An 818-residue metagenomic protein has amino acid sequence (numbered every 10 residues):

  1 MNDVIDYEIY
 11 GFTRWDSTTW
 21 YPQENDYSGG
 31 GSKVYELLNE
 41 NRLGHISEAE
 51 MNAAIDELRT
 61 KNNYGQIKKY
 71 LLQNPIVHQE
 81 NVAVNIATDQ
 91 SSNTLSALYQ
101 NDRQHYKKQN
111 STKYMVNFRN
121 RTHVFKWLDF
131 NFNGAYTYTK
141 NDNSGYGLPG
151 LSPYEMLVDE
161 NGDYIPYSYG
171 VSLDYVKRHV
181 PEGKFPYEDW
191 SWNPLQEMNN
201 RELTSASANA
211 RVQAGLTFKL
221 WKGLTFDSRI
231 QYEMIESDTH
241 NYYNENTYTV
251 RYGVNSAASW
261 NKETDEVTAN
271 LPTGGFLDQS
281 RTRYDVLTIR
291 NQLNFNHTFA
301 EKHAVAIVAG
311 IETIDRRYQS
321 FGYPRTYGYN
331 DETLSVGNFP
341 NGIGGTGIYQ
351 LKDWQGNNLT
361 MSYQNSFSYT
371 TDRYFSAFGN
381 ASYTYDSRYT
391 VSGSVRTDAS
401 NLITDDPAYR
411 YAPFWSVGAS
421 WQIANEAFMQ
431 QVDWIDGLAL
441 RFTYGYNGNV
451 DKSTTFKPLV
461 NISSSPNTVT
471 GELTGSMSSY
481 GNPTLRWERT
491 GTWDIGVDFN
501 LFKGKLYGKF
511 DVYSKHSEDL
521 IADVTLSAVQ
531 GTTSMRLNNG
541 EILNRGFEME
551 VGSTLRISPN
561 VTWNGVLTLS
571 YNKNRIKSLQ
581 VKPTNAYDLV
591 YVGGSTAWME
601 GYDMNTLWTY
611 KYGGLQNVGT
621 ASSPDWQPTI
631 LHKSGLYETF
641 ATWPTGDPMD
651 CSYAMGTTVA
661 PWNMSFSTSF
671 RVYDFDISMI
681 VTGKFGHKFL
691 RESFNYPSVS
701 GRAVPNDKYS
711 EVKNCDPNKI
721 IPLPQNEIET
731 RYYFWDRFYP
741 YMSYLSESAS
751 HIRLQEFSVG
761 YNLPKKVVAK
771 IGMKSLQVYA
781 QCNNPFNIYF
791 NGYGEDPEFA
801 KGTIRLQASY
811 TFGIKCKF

Functional and structural regions predicted by a protein language model:
M1-K108, G145-G147, K177-E182, E197-N200 (+6 more regions): Residues embedded in well-ordered regular secondary structure
M1-L58, I314-R316, F321-N330, L537 (+2 more regions): Conserved small-residue
A53, L195, T249-G253, A258-K262 (+2 more regions): Extracytoplasmic gating/loop element in the C-terminal half of outer-membrane beta-barrel translocons and assembly
T60-I67, Y363, D647-D650: Short Pro/Gly-enriched beta-strand edge/turn motifs at strand-loop
I86-N93, A97, S669-V672, H751-L763: Hydrophobic/aromatic-rich, well-ordered segments within soluble, folded domains that form packed cores
I86-Q90, Y99, Y385, L501-K503 (+3 more regions): A generic beta-sheet turn/junction motif
K113, R119-L128, N133-Y138, Y146 (+4 more regions): Extracellular/periplasmic, surface-exposed regions of secreted and cell-surface proteins
T657-R691: Glycine-rich, aromatic-lined ligand/substrate-binding cores of catalytic and carbohydrate-binding domains
